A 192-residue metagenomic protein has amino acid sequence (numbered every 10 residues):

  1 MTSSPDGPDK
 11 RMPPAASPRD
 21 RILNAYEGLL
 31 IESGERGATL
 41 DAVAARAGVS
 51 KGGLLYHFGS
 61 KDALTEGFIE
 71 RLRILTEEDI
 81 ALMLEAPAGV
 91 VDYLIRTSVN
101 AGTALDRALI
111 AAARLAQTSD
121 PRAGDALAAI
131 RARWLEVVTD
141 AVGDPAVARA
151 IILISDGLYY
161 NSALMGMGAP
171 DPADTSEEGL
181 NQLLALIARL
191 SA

Functional and structural regions predicted by a protein language model:
M1-S17: N-terminal intrinsically disordered/low-complexity leader segments
P18-L29, V43, F68, L72 (+1 more regions): Generic hydrophobic, amphipathic alpha-helix propensity
R21, L29-A63: Helix-turn-helix
F68, L72, T76, P87 (+2 more regions): Hydrophobic/aromatic residues within well-ordered alpha-helical segments
I74-A111: Hydrophobic alpha-helical connector segments
Y93, L105-I110, Q117-W134: Hydrophobic alpha-helical segments that drive targeting, anchoring, or assembly
L94-S98, L109-A116, I151-L158: Short alpha-helical scaffolding segments that buttress acidic/His motifs in well-ordered protein cores
P121-A128, A132, E136-A192: Hydrophobic/aromatic-rich alpha-helical bundle segments in the mid-to-C-terminal region
